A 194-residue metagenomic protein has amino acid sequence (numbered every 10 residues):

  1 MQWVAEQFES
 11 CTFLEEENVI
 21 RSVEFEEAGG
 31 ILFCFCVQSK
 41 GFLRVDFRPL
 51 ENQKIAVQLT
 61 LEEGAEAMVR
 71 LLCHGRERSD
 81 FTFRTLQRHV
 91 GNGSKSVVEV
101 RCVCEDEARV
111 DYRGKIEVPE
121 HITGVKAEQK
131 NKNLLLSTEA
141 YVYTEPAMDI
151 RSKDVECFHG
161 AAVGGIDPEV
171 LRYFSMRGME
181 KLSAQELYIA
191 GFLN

Functional and structural regions predicted by a protein language model:
M1-R172, M176-M179, L193-N194: Conserved beta-strand/loop scaffold segments within soluble protein domains that form the structured core and edges
